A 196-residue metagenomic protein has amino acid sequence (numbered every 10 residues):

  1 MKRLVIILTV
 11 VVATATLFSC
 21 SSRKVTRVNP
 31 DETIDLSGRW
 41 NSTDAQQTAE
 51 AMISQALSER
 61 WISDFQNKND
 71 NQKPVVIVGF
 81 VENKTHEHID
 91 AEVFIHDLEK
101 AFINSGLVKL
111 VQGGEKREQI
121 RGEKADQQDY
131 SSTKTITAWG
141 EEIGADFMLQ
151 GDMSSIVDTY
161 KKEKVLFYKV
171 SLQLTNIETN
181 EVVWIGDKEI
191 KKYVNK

Functional and structural regions predicted by a protein language model:
M1-L8: Bacterial N-terminal signal peptides that target proteins for export
A15-S19: C-terminal motif of bacterial Sec signal peptides marking the signal peptidase cleavage site
S21, V28, S54-E59: Domain-level marker for long, solvent-exposed, non-transmembrane regions
S21-V25, F147-V194: Amphipathic beta-strand/beta-sheet edge segments enriched in Tyr/Trp
V28-A51: Post-signal peptide N-terminal segment of mature Sec-exported envelope proteins
D44-Q47, A51, V93, D97 (+1 more regions): Extracytoplasmic/secreted proteins, especially bacterial periplasmic and envelope-associated proteins
A51-Q55, V75-V81, Y130-T159: A short, hydrophobic beta-strand-centered structural micro-motif
Q55-S63, N67, N71-Y130, T179-I185: N-terminal segment of the mature soluble domain
